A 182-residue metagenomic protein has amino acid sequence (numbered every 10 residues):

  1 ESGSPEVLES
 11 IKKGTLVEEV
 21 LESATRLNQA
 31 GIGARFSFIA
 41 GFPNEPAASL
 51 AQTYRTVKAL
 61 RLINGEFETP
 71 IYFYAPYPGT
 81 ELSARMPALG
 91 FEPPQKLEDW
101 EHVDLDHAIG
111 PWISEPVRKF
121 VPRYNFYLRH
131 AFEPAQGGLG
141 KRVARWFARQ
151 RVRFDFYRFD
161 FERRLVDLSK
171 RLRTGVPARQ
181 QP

Functional and structural regions predicted by a protein language model:
E1-S2, K13-T80, Y127-G138: Conserved C-terminal portion of the radical SAM core fold that forms the substrate/S-adenosylmethionine-binding
S4-P5, V20, P46, K96-H102: Intrinsic-disorder/low-complexity, polar/charged segments
E6-S10: Short acidic, glycine/proline-rich loop/turn micro-motifs
I11-K12, M86: Short, flexible helix/strand-to-coil boundary loops that buttress conserved ligand/catalytic motifs in alpha/beta
L60-R61, M86, G90: Active-site catalytic pocket residues across diverse enzymes, especially alpha/beta-hydrolases
E81-M86, P93-P182: Radical SAM enzyme core and accessory elements
